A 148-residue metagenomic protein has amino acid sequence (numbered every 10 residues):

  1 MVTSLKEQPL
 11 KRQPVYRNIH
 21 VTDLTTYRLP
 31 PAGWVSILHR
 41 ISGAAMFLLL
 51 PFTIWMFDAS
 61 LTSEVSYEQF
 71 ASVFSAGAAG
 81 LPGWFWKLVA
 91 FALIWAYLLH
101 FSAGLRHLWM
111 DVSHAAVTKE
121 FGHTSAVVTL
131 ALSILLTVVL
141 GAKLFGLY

Functional and structural regions predicted by a protein language model:
M1-Y148: Membrane-embedded alpha-helical bundles that constitute the cytochrome b-like, heme-associated redox core of multi-pass
